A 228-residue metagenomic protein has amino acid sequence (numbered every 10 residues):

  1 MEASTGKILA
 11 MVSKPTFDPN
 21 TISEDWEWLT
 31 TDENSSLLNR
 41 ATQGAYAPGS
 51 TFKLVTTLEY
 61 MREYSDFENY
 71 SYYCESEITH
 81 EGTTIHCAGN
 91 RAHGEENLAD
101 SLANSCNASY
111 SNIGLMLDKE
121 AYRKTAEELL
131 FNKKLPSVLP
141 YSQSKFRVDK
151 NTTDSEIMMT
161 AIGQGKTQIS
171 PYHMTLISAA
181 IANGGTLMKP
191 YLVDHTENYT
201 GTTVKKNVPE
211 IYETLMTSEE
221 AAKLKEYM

Functional and structural regions predicted by a protein language model:
E2-S50, V55-M228: Beta-lactam-recognizing serine transpeptidase/beta-lactamase-like catalytic domain environment
